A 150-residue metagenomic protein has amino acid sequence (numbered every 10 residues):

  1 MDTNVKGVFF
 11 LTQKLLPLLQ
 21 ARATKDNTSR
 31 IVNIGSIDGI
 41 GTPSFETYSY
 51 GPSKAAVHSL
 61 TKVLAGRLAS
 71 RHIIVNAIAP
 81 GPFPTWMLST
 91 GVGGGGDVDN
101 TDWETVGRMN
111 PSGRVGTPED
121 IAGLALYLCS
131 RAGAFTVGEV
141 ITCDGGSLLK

Functional and structural regions predicted by a protein language model:
T12, S53, T61: Active-site helix of classical SDR
P17, G66-R67, A134: Alpha-helical segment proximal to the catalytic Tyr-Lys
S36: Residue(s) in the substrate-gating loop at a strand-loop-helix junction that position the organic substrate next
T42-G51, V63, G91: Active-site loop-to-helix junction immediately N-terminal to the catalytic Tyr of the SDR YXXXK motif in Rossmann-fold
A69, I74, T136-G138: Short, small/polar-rich loop/turn modules that mediate ligand/substrate recognition or access, typified
S70, P82-N110: A glycine/serine/threonine-rich, flexible loop-to-helix segment that serves as the NAD(P) cofactor-binding "lid"
A125-L126, R131, T136-K150: Short C-terminal tail/terminal secondary-structure segment of NAD(P)H-dependent dehydrogenase/reductase domains
